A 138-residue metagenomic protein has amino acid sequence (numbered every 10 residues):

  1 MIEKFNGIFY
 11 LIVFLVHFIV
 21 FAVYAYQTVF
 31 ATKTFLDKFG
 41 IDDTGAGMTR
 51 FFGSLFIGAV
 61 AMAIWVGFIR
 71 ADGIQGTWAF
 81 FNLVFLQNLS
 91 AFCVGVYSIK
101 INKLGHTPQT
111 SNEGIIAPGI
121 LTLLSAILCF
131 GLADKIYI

Functional and structural regions predicted by a protein language model:
M1-F21: Hydrophobic transmembrane alpha-helical segments in integral membrane proteins
I19, Y24-A25, A46-F68, L86-F92: Core segments of alpha-helical transmembrane spans in multipass integral membrane proteins
V29-G45, G105: Cytosolic, membrane-interface loops and tails of multi-pass inner-membrane proteins
I41-F56, F80-V84, T107-L121: Juxtamembrane helix-loop boundaries in multi-pass membrane proteins
A63-N82: Juxtamembrane helix-break-helix junctions at the cytosolic face of small multi-pass alpha-helical membrane proteins
I74, C93-G114: Membrane-helix boundary connector in multi-pass membrane proteins
F80-S98, P118-S125: Hydrophobic alpha-helical membrane segments
I127-I138: Juxtamembrane boundary at the C-terminal end of a transmembrane helix
